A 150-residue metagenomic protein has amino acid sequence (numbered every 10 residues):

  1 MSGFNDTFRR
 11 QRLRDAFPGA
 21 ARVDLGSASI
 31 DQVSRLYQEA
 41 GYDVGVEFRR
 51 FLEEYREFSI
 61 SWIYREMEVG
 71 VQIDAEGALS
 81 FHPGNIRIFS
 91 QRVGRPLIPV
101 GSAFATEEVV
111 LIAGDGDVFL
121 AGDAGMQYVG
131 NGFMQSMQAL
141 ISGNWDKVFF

Functional and structural regions predicted by a protein language model:
M1-E108, V148-F150: A surface-exposed partner-binding patch
R49, A78, A124, Q138-L140: Ubiquitous "structural anchor" signal
S80-F81, T106-V110, A124-N131: Short, surface-exposed beta-strand/loop "edge" segments at domain boundaries and coil↔beta transitions
G101, L111, A121-G122: Beta-strand residues in well-ordered beta-sheet regions across diverse protein folds
I112-G116: Short acidic-glycine loop/turn motifs at beta-strand connectors
D117-G125: Short, compact, well-ordered microdomains
M126-F150: Compact, glycine/acidic-enriched structural inserts
